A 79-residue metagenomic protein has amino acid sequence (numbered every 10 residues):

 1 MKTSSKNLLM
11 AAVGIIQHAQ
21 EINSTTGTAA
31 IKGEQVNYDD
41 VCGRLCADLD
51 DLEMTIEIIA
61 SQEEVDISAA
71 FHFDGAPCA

Functional and structural regions predicted by a protein language model:
M1-S4, A60-A79: Short intrinsically disordered terminal tails
K2, L9-A12, I31, C78-A79: Short linear segments in flexible contexts
S5-L8, Y38: The cytosolic transmitter module of two-component sensor histidine kinases
L8-S24, C42-A60: An amphipathic alpha-helical micro-motif enriched in hydrophobic residues with embedded/adjacent acidic residues
G27-V36: Charged, low-complexity interaction regions
Q35-A47, H72: Short, charged, amphipathic alpha-helical segments
